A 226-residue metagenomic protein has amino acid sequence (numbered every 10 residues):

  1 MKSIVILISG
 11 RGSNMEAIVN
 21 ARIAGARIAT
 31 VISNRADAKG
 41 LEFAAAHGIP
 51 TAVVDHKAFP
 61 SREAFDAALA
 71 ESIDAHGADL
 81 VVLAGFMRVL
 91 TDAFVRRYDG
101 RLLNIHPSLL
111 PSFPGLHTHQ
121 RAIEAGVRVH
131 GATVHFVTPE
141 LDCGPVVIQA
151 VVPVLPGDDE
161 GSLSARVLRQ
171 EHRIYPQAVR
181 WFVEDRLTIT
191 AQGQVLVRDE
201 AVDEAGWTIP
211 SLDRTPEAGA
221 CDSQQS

Functional and structural regions predicted by a protein language model:
M1-F43: N-terminal Rossmann-like dinucleotide-binding module
G12-M15, G40-L41, D66, H119 (+1 more regions): A general structural signal for well-ordered alpha-helical segments in protein cores
A21, N34, A84-R198: Donor/substrate-binding cores of folate-linked one-carbon enzymes
A26-A68: Short, surface-exposed acidic-centric catalytic microdomains
S72-A78: Glycine-rich phosphate-binding loop signature in dinucleotide/nucleotide-binding domains
V81: Structured binding elements
P176-S226: C-terminal and late-domain segments of enzyme folds
